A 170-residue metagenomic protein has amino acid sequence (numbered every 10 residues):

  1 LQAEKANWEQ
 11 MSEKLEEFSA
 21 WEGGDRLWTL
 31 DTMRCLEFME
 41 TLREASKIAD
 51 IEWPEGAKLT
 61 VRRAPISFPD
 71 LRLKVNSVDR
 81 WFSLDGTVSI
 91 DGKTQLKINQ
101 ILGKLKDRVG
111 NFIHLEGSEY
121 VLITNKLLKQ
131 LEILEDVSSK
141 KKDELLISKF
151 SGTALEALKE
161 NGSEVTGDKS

Functional and structural regions predicted by a protein language model:
L1-S170: Accessory nucleic-acid engagement and inter-domain coupling regions that lie outside the RecA/P-loop ATPase cores
